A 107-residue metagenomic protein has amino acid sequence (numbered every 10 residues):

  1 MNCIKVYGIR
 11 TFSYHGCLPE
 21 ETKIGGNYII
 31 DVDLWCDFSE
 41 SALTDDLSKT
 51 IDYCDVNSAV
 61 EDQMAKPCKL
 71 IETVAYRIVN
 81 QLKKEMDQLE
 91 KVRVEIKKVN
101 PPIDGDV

Functional and structural regions predicted by a protein language model:
M1-V107: N-terminal, polar/charged subdomain of small-to-medium soluble alpha/beta proteins
